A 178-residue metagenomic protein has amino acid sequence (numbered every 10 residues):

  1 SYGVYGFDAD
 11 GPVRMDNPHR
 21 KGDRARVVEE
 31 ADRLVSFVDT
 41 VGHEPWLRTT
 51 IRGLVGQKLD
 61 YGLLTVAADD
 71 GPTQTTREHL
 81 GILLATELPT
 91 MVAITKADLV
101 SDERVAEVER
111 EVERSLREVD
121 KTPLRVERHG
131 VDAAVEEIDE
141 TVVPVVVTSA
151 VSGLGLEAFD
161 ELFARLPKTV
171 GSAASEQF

Functional and structural regions predicted by a protein language model:
S1-P45, Q57, G62: P-loop NTPase switch module centered on the Walker A-proximal segment
Y2, F7-D8, R77-I82, G130-E137: Noncatalytic linker/hinge segments flanking ATPase motor cores
Y2-V4, G53, E87, L116 (+1 more regions): Glycine-centered secondary-structure boundary/capping sites
R26-E29, L54, I82, E136-I138 (+1 more regions): Replace "in large, NTP-powered and nucleic-acid-processing enzymes" with "in large, NTP-powered factors and other
R33, T40-L47, G56-L80, L84-E107: Conserved Switch II/interswitch segment of TRAFAC-class P-loop GTPases
H43, L54, L154-L156: Gly/Ser/Thr-rich helix-start
T50: Active-site-proximal loop/helix segments of hydrolase catalytic cores
L99-E176: Canonical P-loop GTPase G-domain recognition
